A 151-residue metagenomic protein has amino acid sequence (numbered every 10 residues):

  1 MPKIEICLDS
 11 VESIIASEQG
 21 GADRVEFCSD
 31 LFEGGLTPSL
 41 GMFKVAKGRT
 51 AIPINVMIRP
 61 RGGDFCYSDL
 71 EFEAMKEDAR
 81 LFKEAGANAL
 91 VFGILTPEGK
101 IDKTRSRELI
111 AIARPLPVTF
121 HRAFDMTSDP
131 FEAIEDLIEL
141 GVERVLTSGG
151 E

Functional and structural regions predicted by a protein language model:
M1-S10, I58-K76, V118-D129: Active-site mouth loops of central-metabolism enzymes
M1-V25, D30-T37: N-terminal pre-domain/capping segments
P2-L8, V25-F27, A46, I54-I58 (+3 more regions): Hydrophobic faces of well-ordered beta-strands that scaffold small-molecule active sites in alpha/beta enzyme cores
V11-I15, L31-P53, L70-A74, I94-R114 (+2 more regions): Active-site-adjacent beta->alpha loops and helix N-cap segments on the catalytic face of soluble alpha/beta enzymes
S17, F82, L109, H121 (+1 more regions): Conserved, mostly hydrophobic/aromatic
Q19-V25, R49-P53, G86-N88, I112-L116 (+1 more regions): Glycine-enriched alpha-helix->loop->beta-strand junction motifs that scaffold or abut catalytic
D23-L36, L81-P97, V142-E151: Glycine-rich phosphate-binding active-site loops on the catalytic face of alpha/beta enzymes
E77-K83, E132: Short, compositionally biased "basic patch" segments
